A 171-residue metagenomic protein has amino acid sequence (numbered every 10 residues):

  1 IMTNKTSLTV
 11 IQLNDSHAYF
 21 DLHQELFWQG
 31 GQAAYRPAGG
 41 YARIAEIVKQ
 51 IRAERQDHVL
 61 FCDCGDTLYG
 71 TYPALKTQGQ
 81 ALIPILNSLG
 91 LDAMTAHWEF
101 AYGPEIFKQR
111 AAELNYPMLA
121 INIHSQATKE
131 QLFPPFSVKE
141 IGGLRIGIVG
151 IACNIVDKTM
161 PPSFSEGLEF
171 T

Functional and structural regions predicted by a protein language model:
M2-T171: Acidic, metal/ion-coordinating pockets
